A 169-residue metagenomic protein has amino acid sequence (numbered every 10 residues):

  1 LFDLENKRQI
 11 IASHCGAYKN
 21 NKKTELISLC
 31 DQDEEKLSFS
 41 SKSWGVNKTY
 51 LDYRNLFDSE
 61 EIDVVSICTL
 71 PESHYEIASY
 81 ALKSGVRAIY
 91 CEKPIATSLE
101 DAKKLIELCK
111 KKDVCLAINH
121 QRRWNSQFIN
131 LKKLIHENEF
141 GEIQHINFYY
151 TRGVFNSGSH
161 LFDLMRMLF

Functional and structural regions predicted by a protein language model:
L1-W44: N-terminal Rossmann-like dinucleotide-binding module
C15-G16, S38, R54, F162-R166: Active-site phosphate/pyrophosphate- and oxyanion-stabilizing loops and adjacent acidic/basic residues in soluble
A17, N21, S43, Y80-S84 (+3 more regions): Alpha-helical structural signal in soluble globular domains
T24-L26, I62, I143: Core-facing hydrophobic residues within beta-strands of well-ordered domains
E35, F39, W44-L108: Beta-loop-alpha module in the N-terminal Rossmann-like domain of NAD(P)-dependent dehydrogenases, especially those
E61, M165-F169: Short, intrinsically disordered, charge-balanced linker/junction segments flanking boundaries in proteins
V64, E72, Y90, I95-L164: A contiguous active-site-proximal alpha/beta segment in oxidoreductase catalytic domains
